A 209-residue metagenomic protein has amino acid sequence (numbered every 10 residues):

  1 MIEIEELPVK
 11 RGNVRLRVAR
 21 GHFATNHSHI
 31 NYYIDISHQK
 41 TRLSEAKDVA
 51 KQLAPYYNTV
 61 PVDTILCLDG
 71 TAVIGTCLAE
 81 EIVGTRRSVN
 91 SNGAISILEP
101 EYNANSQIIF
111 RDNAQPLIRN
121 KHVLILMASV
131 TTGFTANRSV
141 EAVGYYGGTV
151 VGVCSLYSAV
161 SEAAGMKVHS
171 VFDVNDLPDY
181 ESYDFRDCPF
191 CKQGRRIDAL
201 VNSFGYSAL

Functional and structural regions predicted by a protein language model:
M1-P61, S203-L209: Active-site-facing substrate-recognition patch
I2-V9, V140-L209: PRPP-dependent phosphoribosyltransferase catalytic core
P55, E80, G84, E141 (+1 more regions): Short, well-ordered alpha-helices that flank and scaffold nucleotide-derived cofactor binding pockets
V60-G70: Short glycine-rich phosphate-binding loop at a beta-alpha junction
D63, K121, V151: Conserved acidic residues
C67, I125-L126: Hydrophobic Val/Ile/Leu positions in short beta-strands of Rossmann-like dinucleotide-binding domains
G75-L124, T132-F134: Short, glycine/charge-rich flexible loops or terminal/linker lids adjacent to PRPP-binding catalytic cores
V130-S139, V143: A phosphate-binding catalytic loop at a beta-strand-loop-alpha-helix junction that coordinates phosphoryl groups
